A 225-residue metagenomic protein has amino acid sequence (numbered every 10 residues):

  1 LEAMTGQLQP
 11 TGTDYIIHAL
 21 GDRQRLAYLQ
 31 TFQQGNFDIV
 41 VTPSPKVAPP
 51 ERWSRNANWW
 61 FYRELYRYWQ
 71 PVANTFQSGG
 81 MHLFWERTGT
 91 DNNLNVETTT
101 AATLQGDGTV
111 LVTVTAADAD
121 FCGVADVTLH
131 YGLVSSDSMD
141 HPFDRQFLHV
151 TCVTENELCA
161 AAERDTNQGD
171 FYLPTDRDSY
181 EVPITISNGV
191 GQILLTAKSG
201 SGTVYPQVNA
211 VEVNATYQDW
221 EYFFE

Functional and structural regions predicted by a protein language model:
L1-Q77, H82-D91, L129-L173: Extracytoplasmic
Q30-F37, T113-V124, M139-D144, S179-Q192: Short, surface-exposed loop and linker segments with low hydrophobicity and enrichment for Pro/Ser/Thr
S44-H130, I186-N188, L195-E225: Aromatic/acidic, Gly/Pro-rich catalytic loop(s) in extracytoplasmic/lumenal soluble domains of multi-pass membrane
Q168-L194, K198-S201: Beta-sandwich interaction modules
